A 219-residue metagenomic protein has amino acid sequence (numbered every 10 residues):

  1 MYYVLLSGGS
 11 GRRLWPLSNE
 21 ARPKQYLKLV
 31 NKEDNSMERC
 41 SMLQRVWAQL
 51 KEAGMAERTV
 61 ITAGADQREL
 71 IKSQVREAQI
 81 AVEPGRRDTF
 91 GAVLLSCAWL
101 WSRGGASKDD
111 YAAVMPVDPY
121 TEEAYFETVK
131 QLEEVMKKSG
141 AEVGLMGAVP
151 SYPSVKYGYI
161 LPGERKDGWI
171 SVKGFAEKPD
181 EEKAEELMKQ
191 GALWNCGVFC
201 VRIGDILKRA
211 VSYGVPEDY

Functional and structural regions predicted by a protein language model:
M1-L70, E77-A78, V82-R87, L95 (+3 more regions): N-terminal glycine-rich phosphate-binding loop and ensuing alpha1 helix
L5-S7, T62, A113-P116, M146-V149 (+2 more regions): Short beta-strand segments
L14, I71-K72, A184, A210: Hydrophobic packing residues within well-ordered alpha-helices of enzyme cores
A21-R22, V155, I170: Short, solvent-exposed loop/turn segments at the edges of secondary structure
K28, V82, L145, G174-E177: Structural signal for conserved beta-strand scaffold positions within catalytic alpha/beta enzyme cores
A63, Q67-V75, S171-D180: Acidic-glycine-rich active-site phosphate/pyrophosphate-binding loop
K72, E77-K166, L207-S212: Conserved beta-loop-beta/alpha segment of the NTase-like Rossmann-fold superfamily that binds/positions NTPs
P150, Y159-Y219: Catalytic core of tubulin tyrosine ligase-like
